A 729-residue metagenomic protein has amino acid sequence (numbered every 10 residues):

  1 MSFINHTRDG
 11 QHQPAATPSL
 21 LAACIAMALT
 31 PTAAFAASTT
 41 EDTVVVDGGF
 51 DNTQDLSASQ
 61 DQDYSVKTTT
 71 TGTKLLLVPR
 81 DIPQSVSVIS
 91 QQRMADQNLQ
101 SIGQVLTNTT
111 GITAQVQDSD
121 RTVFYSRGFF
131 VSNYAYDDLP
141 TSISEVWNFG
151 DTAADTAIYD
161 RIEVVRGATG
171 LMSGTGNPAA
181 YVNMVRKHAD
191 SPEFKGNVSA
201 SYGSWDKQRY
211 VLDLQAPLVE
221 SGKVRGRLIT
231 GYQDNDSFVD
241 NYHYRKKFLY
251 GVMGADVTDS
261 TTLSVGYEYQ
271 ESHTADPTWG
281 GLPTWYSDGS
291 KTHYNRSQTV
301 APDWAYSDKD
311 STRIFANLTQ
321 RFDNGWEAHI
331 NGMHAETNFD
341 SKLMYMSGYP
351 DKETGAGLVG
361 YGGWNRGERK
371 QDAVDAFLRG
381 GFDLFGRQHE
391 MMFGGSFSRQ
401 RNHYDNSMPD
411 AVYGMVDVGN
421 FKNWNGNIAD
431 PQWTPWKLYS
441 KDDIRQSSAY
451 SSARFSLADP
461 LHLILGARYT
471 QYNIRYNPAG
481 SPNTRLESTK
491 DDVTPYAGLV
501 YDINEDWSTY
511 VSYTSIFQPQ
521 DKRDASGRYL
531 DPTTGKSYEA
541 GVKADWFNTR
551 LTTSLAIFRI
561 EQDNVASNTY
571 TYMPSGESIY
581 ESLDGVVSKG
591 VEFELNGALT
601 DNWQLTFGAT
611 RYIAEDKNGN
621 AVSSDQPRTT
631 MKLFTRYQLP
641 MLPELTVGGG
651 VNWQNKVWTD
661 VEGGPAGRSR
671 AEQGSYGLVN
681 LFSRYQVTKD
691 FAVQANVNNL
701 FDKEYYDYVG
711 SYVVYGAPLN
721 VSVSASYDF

Functional and structural regions predicted by a protein language model:
Y64-S87, Q91, G103-P140, D160: Extracytoplasmic beta-strand/coil segments of soluble accessory domains associated with Gram-negative outer-membrane
A114, V123, L139-R166, V185-R186: Short acidic/polar hinge/loop motifs at secondary-structure boundaries that mediate gating or recognition
S142-I143, I158-D160, L171-G251, V257-T261 (+2 more regions): Outer-membrane beta-barrel translocator/receptor signature
Q233-S237, Y250-R321, E336-R369, V412-D442 (+2 more regions): Acidic/polar loop-and-plug regions of large Gram-negative outer-membrane beta-barrel proteins
D256-T258, R369-Q371, Q388-Q400, L438-Q562 (+3 more regions): Structural signature of Gram-negative outer-membrane beta-barrels, strongest in the C-terminal barrel of TonB-dependent
T319-D323, E327-M333, T337-L343, T509 (+2 more regions): Membrane-embedded beta-barrel scaffold of Gram-negative outer-membrane proteins
P460, E581-E662, F701-E704, S724-S726: Gram-negative outer-membrane beta-barrel transporters
W653-G663, L681-F729: C-terminal beta-signal and adjacent terminal beta-strands/loops of Gram-negative outer-membrane beta-barrel proteins
